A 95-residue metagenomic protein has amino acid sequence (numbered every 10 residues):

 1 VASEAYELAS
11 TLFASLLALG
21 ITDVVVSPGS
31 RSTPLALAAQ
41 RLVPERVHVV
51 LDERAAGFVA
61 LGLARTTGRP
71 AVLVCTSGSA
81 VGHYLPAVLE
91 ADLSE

Functional and structural regions predicted by a protein language model:
V1-G82: Thiamine diphosphate
L89-S94: Hydrophobic or amphipathic alpha-helical targeting/insertion segments
